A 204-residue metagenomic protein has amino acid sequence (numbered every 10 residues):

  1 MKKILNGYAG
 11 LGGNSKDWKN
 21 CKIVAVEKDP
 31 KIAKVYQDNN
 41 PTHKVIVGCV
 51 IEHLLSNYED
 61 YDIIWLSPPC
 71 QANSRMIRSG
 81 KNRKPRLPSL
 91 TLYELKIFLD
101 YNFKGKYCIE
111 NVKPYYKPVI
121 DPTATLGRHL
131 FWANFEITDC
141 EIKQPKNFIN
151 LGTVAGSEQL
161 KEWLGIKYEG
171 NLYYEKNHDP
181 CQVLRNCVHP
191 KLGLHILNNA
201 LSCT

Functional and structural regions predicted by a protein language model:
M1-K2, N134: Short beta-strand-to-coil "C-cap" segments at the C-terminal boundary of structured domains/repeats, marking
K2-L54: SAM cofactor-binding core of SAM-dependent methyltransferases, primarily the Rossmann-like beta-alpha-beta module
L5, I64-W65: N-terminal Rossmann-like NAD(P) cofactor-binding module of classical short-chain dehydrogenase/reductase
H53-I64, C70-T204: Class I S-adenosyl-L-methionine
